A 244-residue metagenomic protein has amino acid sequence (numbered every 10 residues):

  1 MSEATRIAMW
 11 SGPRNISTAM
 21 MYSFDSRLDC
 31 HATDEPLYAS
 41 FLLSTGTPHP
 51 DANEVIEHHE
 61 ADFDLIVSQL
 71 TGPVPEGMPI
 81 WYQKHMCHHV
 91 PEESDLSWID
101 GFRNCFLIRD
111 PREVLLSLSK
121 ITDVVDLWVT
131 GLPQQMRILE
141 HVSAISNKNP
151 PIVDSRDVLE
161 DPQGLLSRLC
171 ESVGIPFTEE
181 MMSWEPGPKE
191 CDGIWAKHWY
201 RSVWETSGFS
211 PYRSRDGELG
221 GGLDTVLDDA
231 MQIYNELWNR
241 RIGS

Functional and structural regions predicted by a protein language model:
M1-E76: PAPS-dependent sulfotransferase catalytic core
M1-I7, P176-S244: PAPS-dependent sulfotransferases, especially Golgi type II membrane carbohydrate sulfotransferases
R6-A8, P79-Y82, N149-P150: Residue-level preference for the first positions of well-ordered beta-strands
S11, D34, K84-H85, L227: Pocket-edge structural micro-motifs
S40-L42, V114, G187: Generic structural signal for helix capping and beta-alpha/helix-loop junctions
A52-I108: A basic- and aromatic-enriched beta-loop-alpha substructure that forms the phosphate/nucleotide- and DNA/RNA-contacting
H58-L65, C87, L127-Q134, D161 (+1 more regions): Soluble or luminal CAZymes and related metallo-dependent hydrolases
Q83-E180, I194, H198-R201, E205: PAPS-dependent sulfotransferase catalytic domain
